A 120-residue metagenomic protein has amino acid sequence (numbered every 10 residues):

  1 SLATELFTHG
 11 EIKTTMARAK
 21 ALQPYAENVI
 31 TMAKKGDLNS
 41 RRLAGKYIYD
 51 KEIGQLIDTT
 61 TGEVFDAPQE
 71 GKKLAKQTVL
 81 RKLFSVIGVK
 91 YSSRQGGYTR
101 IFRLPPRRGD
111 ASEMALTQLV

Functional and structural regions predicted by a protein language model:
S1-V120: Structured, basic alpha/beta domains of bacterial-type, RNA-associated proteins
